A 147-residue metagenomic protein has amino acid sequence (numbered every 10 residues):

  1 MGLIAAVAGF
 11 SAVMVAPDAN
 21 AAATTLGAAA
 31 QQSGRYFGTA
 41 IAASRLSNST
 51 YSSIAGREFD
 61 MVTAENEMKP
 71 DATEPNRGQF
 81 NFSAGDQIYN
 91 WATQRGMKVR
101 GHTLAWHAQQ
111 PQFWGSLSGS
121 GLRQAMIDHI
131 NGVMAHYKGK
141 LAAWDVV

Functional and structural regions predicted by a protein language model:
M1-A21: Secretory targeting and sorting signals
V7-G9, S49, E67, E74: A generic, residue-level signal for flexible/boundary positions that often mark functional hotspots
M14, R35-A40, G119-G121: Short linear motifs at secondary-structure transitions and domain/linker junctions
V15-A28, S120: Low-complexity, Pro/Thr/Ser/Gly/Ala-rich linker/spacer regions in secreted, extracellular modular proteins
A22-E65: Boundary/entry segment of secreted carbohydrate-active catalytic domains
R57-R77, S83-V147: Substrate-binding cleft and catalytic face of glycoside hydrolase catalytic domains, especially the flexible beta-alpha
